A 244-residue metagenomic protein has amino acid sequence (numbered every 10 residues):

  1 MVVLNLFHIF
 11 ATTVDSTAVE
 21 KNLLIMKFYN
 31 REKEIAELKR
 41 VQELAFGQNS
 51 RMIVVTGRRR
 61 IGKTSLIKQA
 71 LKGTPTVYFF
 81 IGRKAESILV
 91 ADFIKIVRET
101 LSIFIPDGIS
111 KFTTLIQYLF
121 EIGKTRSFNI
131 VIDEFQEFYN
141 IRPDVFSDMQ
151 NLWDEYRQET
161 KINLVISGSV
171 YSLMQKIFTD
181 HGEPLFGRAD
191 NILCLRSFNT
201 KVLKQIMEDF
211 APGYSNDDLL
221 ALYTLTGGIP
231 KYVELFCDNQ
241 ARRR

Functional and structural regions predicted by a protein language model:
M1-R244: Phosphate-binding site recognition
